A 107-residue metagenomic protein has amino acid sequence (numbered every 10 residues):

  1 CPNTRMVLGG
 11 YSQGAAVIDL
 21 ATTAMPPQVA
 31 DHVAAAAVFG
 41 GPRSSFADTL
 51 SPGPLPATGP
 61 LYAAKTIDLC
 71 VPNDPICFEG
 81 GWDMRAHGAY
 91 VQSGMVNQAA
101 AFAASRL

Functional and structural regions predicted by a protein language model:
C1-N3, V7: Predominantly extracellular/secreted and cell-surface proteins with exposed, flexible low-complexity segments
N3, L20-L107: Surface cap/lid and interfacial helix-loop subdomains adjacent to catalytic sites that gate substrate access
L8-I18, T22: Gly/Ala-rich beta-loop-alpha elbow adjacent to hydrolase catalytic centers
